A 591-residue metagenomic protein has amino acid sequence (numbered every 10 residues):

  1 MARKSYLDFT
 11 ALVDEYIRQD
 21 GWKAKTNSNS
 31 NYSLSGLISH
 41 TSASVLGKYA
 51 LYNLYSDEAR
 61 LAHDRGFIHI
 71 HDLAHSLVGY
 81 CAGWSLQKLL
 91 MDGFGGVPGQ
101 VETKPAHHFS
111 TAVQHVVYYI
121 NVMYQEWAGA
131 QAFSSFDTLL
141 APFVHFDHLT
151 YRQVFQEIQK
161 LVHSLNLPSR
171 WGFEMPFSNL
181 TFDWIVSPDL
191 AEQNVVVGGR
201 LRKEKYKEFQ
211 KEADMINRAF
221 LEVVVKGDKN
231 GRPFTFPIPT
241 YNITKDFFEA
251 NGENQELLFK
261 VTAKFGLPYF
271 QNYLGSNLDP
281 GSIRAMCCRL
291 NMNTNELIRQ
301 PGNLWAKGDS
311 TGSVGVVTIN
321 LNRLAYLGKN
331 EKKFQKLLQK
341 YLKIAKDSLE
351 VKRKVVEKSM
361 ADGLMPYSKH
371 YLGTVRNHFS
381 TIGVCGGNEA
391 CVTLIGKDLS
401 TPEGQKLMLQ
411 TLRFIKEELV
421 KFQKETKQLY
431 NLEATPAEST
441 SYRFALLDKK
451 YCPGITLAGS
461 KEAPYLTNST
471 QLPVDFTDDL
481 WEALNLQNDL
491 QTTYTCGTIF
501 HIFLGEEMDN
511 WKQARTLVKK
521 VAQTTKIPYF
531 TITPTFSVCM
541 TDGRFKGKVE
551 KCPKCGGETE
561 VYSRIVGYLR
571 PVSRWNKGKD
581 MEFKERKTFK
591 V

Functional and structural regions predicted by a protein language model:
A2-R376, K397, T401-K554, E558-V561: Conserved catalytic cores of very large enzyme subunits
A130, L321, R376-T381, V566-V572 (+1 more regions): Generic secondary-structure boundary/loop-capping signal
V154-I158, V162, T393, R570 (+1 more regions): Metallocofactor- and cofactor-centric catalytic cores in central/energy metabolism, strongly enriched
H378, I382-C391: Extended amphipathic alpha-helical segments enriched in small hydrophobics
C391, D448-A463, Y568, V572-W575 (+1 more regions): Contiguous hydrophobic segments
M540, C555-V591: Long, charge-rich boundary regions
